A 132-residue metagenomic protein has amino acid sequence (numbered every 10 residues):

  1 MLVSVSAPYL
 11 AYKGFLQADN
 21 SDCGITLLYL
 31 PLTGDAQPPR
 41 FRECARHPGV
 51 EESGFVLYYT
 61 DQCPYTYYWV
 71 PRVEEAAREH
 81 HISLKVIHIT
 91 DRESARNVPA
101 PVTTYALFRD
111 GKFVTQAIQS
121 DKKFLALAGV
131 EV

Functional and structural regions predicted by a protein language model:
M1-A7, P71-R72, A76: Ordered, small/hydrophobic-rich secondary-structure cores
L2-L27: Conserved active-site alpha-helix within GNAT-family acetyltransferase domains
S6, Y68-W69, Q119-S120: Residues at alpha-helix caps and immediate loop-helix transition turns in enzyme cores, especially N- and C-cap
D22-H47: C-terminal "cap" of GNAT-fold acetyltransferases
R42-E79: Local sequence-structure signature of Cys/Sec-based thiol-disulfide redox active-site neighborhoods
S83-T103, V130: Thioredoxin-like thiol-disulfide oxidoreductase module
P99-F108, Q119: Structural micro-motif
R109-V132: Non-catalytic, surface beta->alpha helical segment in thiol-disulfide oxidoreductase systems
